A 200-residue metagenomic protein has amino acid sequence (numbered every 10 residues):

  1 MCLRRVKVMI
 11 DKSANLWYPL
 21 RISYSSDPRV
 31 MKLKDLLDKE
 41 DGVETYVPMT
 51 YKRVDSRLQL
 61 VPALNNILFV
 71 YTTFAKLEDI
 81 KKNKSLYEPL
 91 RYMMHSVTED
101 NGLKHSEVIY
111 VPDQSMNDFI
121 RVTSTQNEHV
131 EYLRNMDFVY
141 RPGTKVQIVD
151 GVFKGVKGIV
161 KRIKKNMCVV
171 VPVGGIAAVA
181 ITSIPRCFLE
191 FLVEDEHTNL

Functional and structural regions predicted by a protein language model:
C2-K145, V160-K161, M167-V170, G174-L200: Acidic-enriched and Gly/Ser
Y140, V149-K157: Short coil-to-beta-strand transition motifs
K154, K165-N166: Short loop/turn segments at connectors of secondary-structure elements within structured domains
